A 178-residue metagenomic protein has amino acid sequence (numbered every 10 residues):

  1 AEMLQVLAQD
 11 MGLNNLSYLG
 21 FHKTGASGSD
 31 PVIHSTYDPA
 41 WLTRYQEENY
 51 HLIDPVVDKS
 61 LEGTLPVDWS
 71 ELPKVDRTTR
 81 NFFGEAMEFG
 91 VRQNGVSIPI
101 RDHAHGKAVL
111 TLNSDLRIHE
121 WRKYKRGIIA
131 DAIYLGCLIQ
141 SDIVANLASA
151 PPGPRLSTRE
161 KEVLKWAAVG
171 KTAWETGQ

Functional and structural regions predicted by a protein language model:
E2-Q9, L13-A26: Short, hydrophobic-rich beta-strand element in sensory/regulatory alpha-beta domains
G20-R44: GAF sensory/regulatory domain recognition with acknowledged cross-activation on helical regulatory dimers
S35-E88: Regulatory sensory and allosteric helical modules in signal-transduction proteins and certain transcription factors
R80-H105: Helix-to-coil/beta transition segments that act as allosteric "coupling" elements at the rims of sensory or catalytic
R101-L116: Sensory-domain boundary capping and coupling elements
D115-I129: Regulatory loop-to-helix N-cap segments in sensory/regulatory domains that couple ligand/signal detection
D131-L147: Signal-transmission/dimerization alpha-helices at domain junctions
N146-Q178: Helix-turn-helix DNA-binding segment
